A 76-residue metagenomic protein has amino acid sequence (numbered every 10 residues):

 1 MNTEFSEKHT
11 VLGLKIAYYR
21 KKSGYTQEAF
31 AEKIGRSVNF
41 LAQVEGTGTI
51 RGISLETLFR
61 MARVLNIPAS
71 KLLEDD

Functional and structural regions predicted by a protein language model:
M1-K22: A short, Lys/Arg-rich alpha-helix, primarily the initiator
K15, T26, S54-T57, P68: Residues that mark the N-terminal boundary/hinge immediately upstream of a DNA-recognition element
K21, E32, R63: Alpha-helical residues within the helix-turn-helix
G24-V44: Short alpha-helical DNA-recognition segment
G48-R63: Short, basic-rich loop-to-helix N-cap that marks the start of a DNA-contacting helix
N66-D76: Short C-terminal boundary/hinge segments that cap the last helix of small helical domains
